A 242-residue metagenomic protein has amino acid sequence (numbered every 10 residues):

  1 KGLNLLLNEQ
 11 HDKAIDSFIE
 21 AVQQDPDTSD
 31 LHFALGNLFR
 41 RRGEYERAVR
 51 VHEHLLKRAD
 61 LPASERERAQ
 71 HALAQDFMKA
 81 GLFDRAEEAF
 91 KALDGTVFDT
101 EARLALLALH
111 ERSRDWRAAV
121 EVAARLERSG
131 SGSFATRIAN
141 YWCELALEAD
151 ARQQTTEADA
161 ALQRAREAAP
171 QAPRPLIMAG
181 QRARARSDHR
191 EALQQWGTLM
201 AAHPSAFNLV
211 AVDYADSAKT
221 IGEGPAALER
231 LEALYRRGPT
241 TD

Functional and structural regions predicted by a protein language model:
K1, L35, L73, L106 (+5 more regions): Structural register within alpha-helical repeat arrays
K1-D27, R41-E44, Q75-K79, E144-R152: Alpha-helical segment of the N-proximal tetratricopeptide repeat
S17-E46, G95-A108, A172-I177, Q181: Short, charge-rich amphipathic alpha-helical segments embedded in non-transmembrane helical bundles/solenoids
P26, D60, S64, V97-F98 (+4 more regions): Short coil turns that delineate tetratricopeptide repeat
D30, S64-R68, E101, T136-N140 (+2 more regions): Start-of-helix register in tetratricopeptide repeats
G36-R85: Structured, soluble extracytoplasmic/luminal domains of envelope-associated proteins
V49-K57, F83-D94, A118-S129, Q154-R166 (+2 more regions): Alpha-helical repeat scaffolds
